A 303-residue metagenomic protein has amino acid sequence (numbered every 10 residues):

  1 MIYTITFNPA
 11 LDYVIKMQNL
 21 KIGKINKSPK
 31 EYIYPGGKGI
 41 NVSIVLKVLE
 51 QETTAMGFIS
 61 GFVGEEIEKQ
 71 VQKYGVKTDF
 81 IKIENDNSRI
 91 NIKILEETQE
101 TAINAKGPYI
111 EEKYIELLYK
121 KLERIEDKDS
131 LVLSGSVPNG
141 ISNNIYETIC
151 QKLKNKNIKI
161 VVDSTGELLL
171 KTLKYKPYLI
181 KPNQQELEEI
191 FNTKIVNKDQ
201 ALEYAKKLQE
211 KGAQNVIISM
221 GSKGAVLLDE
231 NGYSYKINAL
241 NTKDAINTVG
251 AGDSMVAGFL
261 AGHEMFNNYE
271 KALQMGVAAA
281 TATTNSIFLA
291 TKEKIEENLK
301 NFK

Functional and structural regions predicted by a protein language model:
M1-G23, Y32: Positively charged, low-complexity intrinsically disordered leader regions
I2, Q51-T54, T78-D79, I160 (+1 more regions): Hydrophobic anchor at the start of a short beta-strand that flanks the dinucleotide cofactor-binding loop
K27-N87: Substrate-binding N-lobe of the ribokinase-like
K47, K154, E264: Gly/Ala-rich phosphate-binding loop of Rossmann-like dinucleotide-binding domains, activating on the conserved
I83, I94-D127: Conserved phosphate-binding/catalytic loop of the ribokinase/pfkB sugar-kinase fold
A102-N104, K128-G135, D163, K181-E186: Short beta-strands and strand-loop turn motifs
E147-Y233: Conserved phosphate/ATP/ADP-binding segment of small-molecule kinases
K198-K303: Conserved phosphate-binding/catalytic region of the ribokinase-like
